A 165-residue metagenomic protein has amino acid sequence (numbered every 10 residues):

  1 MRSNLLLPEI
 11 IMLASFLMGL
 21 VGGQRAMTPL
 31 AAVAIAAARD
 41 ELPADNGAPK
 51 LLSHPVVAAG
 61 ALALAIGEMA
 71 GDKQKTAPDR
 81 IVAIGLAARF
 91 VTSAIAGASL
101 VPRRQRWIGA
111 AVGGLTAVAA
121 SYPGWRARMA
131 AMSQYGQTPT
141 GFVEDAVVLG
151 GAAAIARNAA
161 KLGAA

Functional and structural regions predicted by a protein language model:
M1-A165: Short amphipathic, positively biased membrane-proximal segments that drive organelle/inner-membrane targeting
